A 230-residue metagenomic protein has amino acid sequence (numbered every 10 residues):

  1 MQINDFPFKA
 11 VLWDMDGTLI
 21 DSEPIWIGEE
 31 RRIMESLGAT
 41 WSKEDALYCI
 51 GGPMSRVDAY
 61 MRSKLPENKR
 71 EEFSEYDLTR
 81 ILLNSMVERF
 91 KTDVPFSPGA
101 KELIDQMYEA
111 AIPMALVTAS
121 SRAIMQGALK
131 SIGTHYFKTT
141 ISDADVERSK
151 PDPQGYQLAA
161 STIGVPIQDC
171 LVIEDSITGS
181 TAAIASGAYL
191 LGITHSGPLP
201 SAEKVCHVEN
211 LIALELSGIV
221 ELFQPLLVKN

Functional and structural regions predicted by a protein language model:
M1-K9, K101, D105-Y108, S121-N230: Asp-based, Mg2+/Mn2+-dependent phosphohydrolase catalytic module
Q2-L47: Active-site neighborhood of HAD-like aspartate-dependent phosphohydrolases
T18, T118-S120: Conserved phosphate-coupling serine/threonine residues in phosphotransfer and NTP-handling enzymes
R32-L37, E102-I112: A short, Lys/Arg-enriched amphipathic alpha-helix followed by its capping loop at the start of a domain
I33-M34, P53-R70, A128, A160: Helix-loop "lid/cap" segments that line or gate small-molecule binding pockets
S36-T40, P66-E71, I132-Y136, G164-V165: Short helix-capping segments at alpha-helix termini
T40, M61-E102, A110: Metal-dependent phosphoesterase signature
